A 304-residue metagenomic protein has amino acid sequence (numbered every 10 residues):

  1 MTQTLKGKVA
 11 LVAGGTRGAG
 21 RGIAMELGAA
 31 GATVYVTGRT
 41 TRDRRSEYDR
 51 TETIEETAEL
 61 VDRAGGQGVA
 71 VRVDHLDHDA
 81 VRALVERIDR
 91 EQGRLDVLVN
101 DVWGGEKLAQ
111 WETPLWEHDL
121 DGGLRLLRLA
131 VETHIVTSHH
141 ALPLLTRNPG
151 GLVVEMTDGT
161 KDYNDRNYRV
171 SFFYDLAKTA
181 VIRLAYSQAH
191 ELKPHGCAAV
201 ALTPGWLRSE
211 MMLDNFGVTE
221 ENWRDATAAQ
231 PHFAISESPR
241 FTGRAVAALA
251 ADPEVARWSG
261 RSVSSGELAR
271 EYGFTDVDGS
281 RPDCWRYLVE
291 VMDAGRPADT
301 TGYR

Functional and structural regions predicted by a protein language model:
T2-Q92, W103-W116, G122: Short-chain dehydrogenase/reductase
K8, G66-Q67, R94-L95, L145-G159 (+2 more regions): Active-site loop of short-chain dehydrogenase/reductase
L27, R94, I182-A185, L192-S209 (+1 more regions): Conserved Rossmann-fold SDR core element
D49-T51, T113, Y168, P194 (+2 more regions): A glycine/serine/threonine-rich, flexible loop-to-helix segment that serves as the NAD(P) cofactor-binding "lid"
G104-L108, W116-L120, T146-P194, G205-L207 (+1 more regions): Catalytic loop of short-chain dehydrogenase/reductase
S138-H139, Y186: A short, exposed helix-loop element centered on a Lys and neighboring polar residues
A201, E221-R304: C-terminal helical subdomain
